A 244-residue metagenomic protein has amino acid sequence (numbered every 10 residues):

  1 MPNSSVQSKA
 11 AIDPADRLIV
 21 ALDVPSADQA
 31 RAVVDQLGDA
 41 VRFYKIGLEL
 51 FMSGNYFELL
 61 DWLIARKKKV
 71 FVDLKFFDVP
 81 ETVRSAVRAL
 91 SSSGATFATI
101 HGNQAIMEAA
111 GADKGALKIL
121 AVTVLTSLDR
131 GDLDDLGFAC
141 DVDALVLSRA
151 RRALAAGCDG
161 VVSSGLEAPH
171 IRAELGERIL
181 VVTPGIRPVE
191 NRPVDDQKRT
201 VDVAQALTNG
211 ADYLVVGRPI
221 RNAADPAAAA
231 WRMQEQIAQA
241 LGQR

Functional and structural regions predicted by a protein language model:
M1-V33, I64, A168-G176, P193-V194 (+3 more regions): N-terminal amphipathic alpha-helix/helix-capping segment at the start of soluble metabolic enzymes
I12-D16, D78-G160, S164-V182, I186-P193: Conserved anion-binding
V20, Y44, K75, A98 (+5 more regions): Conserved, mostly hydrophobic/aromatic
V33, E81-L90, I171, N191-D212 (+1 more regions): Catalytic cores of alpha/beta
D39, R66, S93, A156 (+1 more regions): Structural motif
R42-F97: Metabolite-binding pocket within alpha/beta catalytic cores that recognizes anionic/polar moieties
V70-F71, I119, V181, L214: Hydrophobic beta-strand scaffold residues
E108-D113, L207, I220-R244: C-terminal helical cap(s) of enzyme catalytic domains, especially alpha/beta-barrels
